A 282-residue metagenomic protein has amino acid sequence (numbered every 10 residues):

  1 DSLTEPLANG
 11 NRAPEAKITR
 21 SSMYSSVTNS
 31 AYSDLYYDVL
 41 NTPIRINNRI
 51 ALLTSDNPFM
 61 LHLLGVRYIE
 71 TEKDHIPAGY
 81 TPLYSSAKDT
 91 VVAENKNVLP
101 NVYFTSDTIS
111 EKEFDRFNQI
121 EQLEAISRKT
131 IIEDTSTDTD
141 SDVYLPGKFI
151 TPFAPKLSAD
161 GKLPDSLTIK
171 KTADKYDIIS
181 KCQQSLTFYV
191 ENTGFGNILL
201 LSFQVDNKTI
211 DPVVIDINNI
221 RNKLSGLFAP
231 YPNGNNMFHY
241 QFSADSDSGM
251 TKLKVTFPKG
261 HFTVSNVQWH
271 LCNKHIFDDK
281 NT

Functional and structural regions predicted by a protein language model:
D1-A8, A16, P58-T71: P-loop NTPase catalytic cores that bind/hydrolyze ATP
D1-S30, A93: Short periplasmic/luminal acceptor-recognition loop of GT-C membrane glycosyltransferases, typified by
L7, A13, Y24, I50-P58 (+2 more regions): Generic structural signal for short, flexible, solvent-exposed coil/loop and linker residues
R20-L63: Luminal/periplasmic acceptor-recognition loop/helix of membrane-associated glycosyltransferases
M60-T282: Flexible, solvent-exposed extracytoplasmic
